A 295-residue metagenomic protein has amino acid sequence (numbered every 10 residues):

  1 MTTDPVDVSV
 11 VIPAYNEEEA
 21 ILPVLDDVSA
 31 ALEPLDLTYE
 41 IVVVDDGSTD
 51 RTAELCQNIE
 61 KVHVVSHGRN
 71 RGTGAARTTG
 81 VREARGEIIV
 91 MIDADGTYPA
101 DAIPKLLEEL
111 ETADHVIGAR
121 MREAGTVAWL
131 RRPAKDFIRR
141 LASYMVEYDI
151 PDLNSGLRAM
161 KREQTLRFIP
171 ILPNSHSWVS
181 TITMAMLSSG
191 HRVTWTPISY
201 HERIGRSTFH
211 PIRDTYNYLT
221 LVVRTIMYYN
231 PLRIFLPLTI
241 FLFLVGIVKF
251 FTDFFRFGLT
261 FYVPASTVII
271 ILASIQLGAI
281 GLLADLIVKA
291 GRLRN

Functional and structural regions predicted by a protein language model:
M1-A30, L37: N-proximal low-complexity "stem/linker" segments adjacent to membrane-targeting elements
M1-V6, N174-N295: Hydrophobic helical membrane-anchoring modules
D7-S9, T38-E40, H63, I88 (+1 more regions): Structural signature of beta-strand start/N-cap positions in the alpha/beta core of ABC transporter nucleotide-binding
V10, I21, V28, G80 (+8 more regions): Residue-level signature of catalytic and energy-coupling elements of molecular machines, predominantly ATP/GTP-dependent
E19-P23, S48-N58: Acidic helix N-cap motif at the loop->helix transition within catalytic regions of sugar-transfer enzymes
L35-V43, A53-E83, T97: Conserved donor nucleotide-binding strand/loop of the catalytic core
H67-E83, I88, A100-S180, H201-Y218 (+1 more regions): Acceptor/aglycone-binding surface of glycosyltransferases and processive sugar-polymer synthases
